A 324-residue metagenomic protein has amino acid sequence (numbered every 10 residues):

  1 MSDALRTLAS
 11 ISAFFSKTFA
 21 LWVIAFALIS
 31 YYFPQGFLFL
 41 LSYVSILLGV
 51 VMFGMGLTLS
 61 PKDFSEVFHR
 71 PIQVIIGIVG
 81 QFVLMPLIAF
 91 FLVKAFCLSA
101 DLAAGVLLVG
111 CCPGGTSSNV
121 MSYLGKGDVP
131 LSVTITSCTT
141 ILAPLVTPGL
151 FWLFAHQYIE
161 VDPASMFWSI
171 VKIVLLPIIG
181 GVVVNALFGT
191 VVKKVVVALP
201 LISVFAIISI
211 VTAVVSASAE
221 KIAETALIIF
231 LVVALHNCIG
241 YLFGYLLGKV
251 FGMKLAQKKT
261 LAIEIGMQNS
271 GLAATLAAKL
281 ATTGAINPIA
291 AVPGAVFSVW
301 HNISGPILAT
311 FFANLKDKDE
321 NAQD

Functional and structural regions predicted by a protein language model:
M1-D324: Alpha-helical transmembrane segments of multi-pass small-molecule/ion transporters
